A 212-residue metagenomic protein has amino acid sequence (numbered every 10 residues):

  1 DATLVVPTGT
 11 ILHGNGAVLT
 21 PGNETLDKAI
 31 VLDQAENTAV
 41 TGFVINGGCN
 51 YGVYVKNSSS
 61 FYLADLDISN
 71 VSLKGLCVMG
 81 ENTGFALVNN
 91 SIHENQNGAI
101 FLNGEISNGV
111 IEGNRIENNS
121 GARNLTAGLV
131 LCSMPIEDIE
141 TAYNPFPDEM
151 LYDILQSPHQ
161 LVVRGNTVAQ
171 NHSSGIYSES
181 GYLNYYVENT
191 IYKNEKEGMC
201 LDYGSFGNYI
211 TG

Functional and structural regions predicted by a protein language model:
D1-I11, L19-F61, K74-E81, L102-G104: Extracellular beta-strand-rich solenoid/capping regions of secreted or surface-exposed proteins that bind or remodel
A2, T8, N57, V88-N89 (+4 more regions): Short, well-ordered coil/turn residues that connect adjacent beta-strands
T3, D27-V31, Y51-Y54, K74-C77 (+5 more regions): Structural detector of coil-to-beta-strand junctions
T8, E36, S58-F61, E81-G84 (+4 more regions): Short "repeat-start/strand-capping" segments in structured domains, especially the N-termini of parallel beta-helix
G9, T25-L26, V187-G212: Predominantly extracellular beta-rich ligand-binding scaffolds that present long acidic/polar faces for carbohydrate
A122-N124, C132-S157: Intrinsically disordered, low-complexity Ser/Thr- and acidic-rich flexible linkers and loops, especially at boundaries
P158, Q170-Y182: Beta-propeller domains
